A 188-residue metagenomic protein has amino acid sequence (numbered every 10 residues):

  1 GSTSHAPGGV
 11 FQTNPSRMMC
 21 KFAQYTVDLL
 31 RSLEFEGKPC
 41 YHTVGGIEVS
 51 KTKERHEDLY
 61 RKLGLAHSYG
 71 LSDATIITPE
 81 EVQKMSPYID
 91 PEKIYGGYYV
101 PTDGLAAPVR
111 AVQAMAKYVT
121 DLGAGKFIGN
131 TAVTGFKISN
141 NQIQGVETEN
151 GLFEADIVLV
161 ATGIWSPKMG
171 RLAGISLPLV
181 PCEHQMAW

Functional and structural regions predicted by a protein language model:
G1-T3: Glycine-rich FAD pyrophosphate-binding loop
P7-M85: Dinucleotide-binding Rossmann-like beta1-alpha1 core, especially the glycine-rich loop that anchors the ADP
G9, E48, G145, M186-W188: Conserved hydrophobic/aromatic beta-strand scaffold that supports enzyme active sites
L29, R61, L65, A114 (+4 more regions): Alpha-helical scaffold segments in soluble metabolic enzymes
K38-E48, D73-P79, Q83-L122, Q144-G145: Helix-loop-beta segment of a Rossmann-like dinucleotide-binding subdomain
D73-A74, F127, V133, L177: Generic structural signal for residues in well-ordered beta-strands
Y98-I157, A161, W165: Helical element adjacent to the flavin cofactor pocket in flavoenzyme catalytic cores
G151-W188: Central helical "cap/lid" subdomain
